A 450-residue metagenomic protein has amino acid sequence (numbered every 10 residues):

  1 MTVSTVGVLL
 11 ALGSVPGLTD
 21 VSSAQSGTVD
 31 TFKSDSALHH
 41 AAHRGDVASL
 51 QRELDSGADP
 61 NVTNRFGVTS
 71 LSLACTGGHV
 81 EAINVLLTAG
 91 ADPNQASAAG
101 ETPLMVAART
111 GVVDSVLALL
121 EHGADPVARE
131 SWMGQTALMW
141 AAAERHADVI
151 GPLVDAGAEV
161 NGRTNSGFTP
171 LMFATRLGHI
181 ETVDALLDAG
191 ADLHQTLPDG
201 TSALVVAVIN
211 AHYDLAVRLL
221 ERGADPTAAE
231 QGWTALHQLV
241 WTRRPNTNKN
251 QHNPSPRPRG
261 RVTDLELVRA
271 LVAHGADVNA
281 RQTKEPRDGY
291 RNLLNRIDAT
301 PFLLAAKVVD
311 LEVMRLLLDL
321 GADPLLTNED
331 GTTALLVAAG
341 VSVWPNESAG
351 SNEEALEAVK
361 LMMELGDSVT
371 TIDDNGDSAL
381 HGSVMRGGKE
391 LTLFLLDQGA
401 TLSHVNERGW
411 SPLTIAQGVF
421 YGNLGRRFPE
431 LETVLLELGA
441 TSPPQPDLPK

Functional and structural regions predicted by a protein language model:
T2-G17: Bacterial N-terminal signal peptides
V21-A37, A189, R222, W241 (+11 more regions): Ankyrin-repeat-protein effector appendages
G27-F66, S70: N-terminal segments that cap or nucleate solenoid repeat domains
T31, N64, S97, E130-S131 (+8 more regions): Ankyrin repeat boundary/linker residues
S34, G67, G100, M133-G134 (+8 more regions): Start-of-repeat signature of ankyrin repeats
H40-R44, L73-H79, V106-V112, W140-H146 (+8 more regions): Ankyrin repeat A-helix N-terminal signature
S49, E81-A82, D114-S115, D148-V149 (+7 more regions): Conserved ankyrin/ankyrin-like repeat signature
L54-D59, N84-D92, L117-D125, G151-E159 (+7 more regions): Ankyrin repeat domain, specifically the short helix-to-loop turn at the C-terminus of the second helix of each repeat
